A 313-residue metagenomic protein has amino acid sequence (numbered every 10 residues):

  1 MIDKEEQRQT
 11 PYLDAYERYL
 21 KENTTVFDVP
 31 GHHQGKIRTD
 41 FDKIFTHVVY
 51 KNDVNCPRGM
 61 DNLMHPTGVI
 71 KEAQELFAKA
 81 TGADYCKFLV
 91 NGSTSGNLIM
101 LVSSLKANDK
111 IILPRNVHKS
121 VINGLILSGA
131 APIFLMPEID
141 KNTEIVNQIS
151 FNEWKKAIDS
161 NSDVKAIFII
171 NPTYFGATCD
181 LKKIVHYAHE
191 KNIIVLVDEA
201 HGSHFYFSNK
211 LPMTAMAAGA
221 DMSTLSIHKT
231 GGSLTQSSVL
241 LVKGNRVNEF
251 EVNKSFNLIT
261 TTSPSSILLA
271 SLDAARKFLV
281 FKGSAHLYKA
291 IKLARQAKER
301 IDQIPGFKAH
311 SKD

Functional and structural regions predicted by a protein language model:
M1-Y50: N-terminal glycine-rich, Lys/His-bearing helix-loop that initiates the first secondary-structure elements of many
H47-S93: Conserved N-terminal alpha-helix of the aminotransferase class I/II PLP-enzyme fold
Y85-K110, G124: Conserved beta-loop-alpha segment that forms the PLP phosphate-binding cup at the N-terminus of a helix
D109-I169: PLP-dependent aminotransferase-like
T143-H204: Active-site phosphate-binding strand-loop segment of PLP-dependent enzymes
M213-K254, T260-S271: Active-site PLP attachment segment
A270-A285: Amphipathic alpha-helix from the class-I
A285-D313: Conserved small-domain helix->loop->beta segment predominantly found in fold-type I
